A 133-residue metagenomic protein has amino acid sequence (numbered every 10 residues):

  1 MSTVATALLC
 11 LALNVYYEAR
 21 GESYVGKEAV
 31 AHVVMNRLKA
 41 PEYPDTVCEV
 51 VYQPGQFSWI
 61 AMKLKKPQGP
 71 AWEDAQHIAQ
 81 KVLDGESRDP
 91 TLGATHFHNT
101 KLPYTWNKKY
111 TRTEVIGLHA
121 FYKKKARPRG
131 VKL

Functional and structural regions predicted by a protein language model:
S2-L133: Bacterial extracytoplasmic/cell-wall-associated proteins, especially those involved in peptidoglycan
